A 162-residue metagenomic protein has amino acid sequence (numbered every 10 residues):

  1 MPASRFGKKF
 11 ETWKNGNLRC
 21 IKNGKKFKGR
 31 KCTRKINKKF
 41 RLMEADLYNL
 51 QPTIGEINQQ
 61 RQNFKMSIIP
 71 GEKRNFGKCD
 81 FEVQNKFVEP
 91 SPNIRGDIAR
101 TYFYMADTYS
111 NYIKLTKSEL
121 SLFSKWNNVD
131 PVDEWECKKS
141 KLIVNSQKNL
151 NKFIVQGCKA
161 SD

Functional and structural regions predicted by a protein language model:
P2-D162: Domain-level detector of nuclease and nuclease-like folds in predominantly extracellular/periplasmic contexts
